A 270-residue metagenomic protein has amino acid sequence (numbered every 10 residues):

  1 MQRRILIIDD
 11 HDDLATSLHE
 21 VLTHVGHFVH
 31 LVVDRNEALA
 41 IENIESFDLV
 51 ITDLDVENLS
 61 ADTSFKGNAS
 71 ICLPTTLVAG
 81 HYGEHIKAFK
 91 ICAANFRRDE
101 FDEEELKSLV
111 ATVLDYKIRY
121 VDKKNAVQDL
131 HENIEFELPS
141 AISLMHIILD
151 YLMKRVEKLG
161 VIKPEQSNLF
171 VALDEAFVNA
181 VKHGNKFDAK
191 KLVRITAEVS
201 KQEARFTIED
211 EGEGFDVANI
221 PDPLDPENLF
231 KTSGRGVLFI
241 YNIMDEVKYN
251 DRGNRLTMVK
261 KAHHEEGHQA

Functional and structural regions predicted by a protein language model:
D12-N36: Two-component/phosphorelay signaling modules centered on CheY-like receiver
L31-L49: Acidic, metal-coordinating helix/loop segments flanking the phosphotransfer/catalytic sites of two-component signaling
V50-I51, K66-G83: A short, hydrophobic beta-strand element within the central beta-sheet of small alpha/beta folds
D62-T63, L77-F96: Alpha4 helix (beta4-alpha4-beta5 surface) of REC/receiver domains from two-component response regulators
E105-I118: Receiver (REC) domain switch/output surface
D115-L144: CheY-like receiver
K124-I134, V181-A270: Conserved beta-strand-loop-beta-strand hairpin that lines the nucleotide-binding pocket of ATP/GTP-utilizing enzymes
D150-D174, L229-K231: Conserved short strand/loop->alpha-helix "switch" segment adjacent to the catalytic nucleotide/phosphoryl-transfer site
